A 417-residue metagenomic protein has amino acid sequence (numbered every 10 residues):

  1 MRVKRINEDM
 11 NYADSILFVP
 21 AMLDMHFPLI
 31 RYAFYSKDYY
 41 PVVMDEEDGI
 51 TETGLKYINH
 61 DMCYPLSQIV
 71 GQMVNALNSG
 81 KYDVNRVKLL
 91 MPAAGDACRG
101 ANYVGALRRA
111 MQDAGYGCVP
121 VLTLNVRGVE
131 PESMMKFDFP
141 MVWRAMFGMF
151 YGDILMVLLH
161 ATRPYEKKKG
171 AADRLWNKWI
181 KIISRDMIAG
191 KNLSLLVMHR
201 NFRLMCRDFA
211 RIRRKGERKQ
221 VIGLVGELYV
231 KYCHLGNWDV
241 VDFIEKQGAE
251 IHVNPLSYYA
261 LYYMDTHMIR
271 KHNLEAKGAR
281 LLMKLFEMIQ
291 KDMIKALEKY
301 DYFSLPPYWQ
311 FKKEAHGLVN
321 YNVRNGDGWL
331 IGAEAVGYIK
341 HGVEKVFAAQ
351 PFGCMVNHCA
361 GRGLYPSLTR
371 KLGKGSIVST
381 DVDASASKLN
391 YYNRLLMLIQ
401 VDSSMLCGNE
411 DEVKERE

Functional and structural regions predicted by a protein language model:
M1-E417: An N-terminal assembly and electron-transfer interface module characteristic of large anaerobic redox and radical
